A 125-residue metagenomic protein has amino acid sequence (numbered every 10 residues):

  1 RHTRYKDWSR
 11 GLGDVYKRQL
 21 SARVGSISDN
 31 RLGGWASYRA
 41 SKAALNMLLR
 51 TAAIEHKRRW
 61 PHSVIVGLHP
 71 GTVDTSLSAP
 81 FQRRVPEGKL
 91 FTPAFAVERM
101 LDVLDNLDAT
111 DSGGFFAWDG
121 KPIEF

Functional and structural regions predicted by a protein language model:
R1-Y16: Single conserved hydrophobic/aromatic residue that forms the stacking wall/gate of nucleotide- or nucleobase-binding
Q19-A22: Residue(s) in the substrate-gating loop at a strand-loop-helix junction that position the organic substrate next
V24-D29: Conserved catalytic-site region of short-chain dehydrogenase/reductase
R31-S37: Conserved catalytic loop/helix region of short-chain dehydrogenase/reductase
S41: Active-site helix of classical SDR
T51-S63: Active-site-adjacent segment of SDR/Rossmann-fold oxidoreductases
G67, T75, A79-F125: C-terminal helical subdomain
G71: Active-site-adjacent helical/loop segments in soluble small-molecule enzymes
